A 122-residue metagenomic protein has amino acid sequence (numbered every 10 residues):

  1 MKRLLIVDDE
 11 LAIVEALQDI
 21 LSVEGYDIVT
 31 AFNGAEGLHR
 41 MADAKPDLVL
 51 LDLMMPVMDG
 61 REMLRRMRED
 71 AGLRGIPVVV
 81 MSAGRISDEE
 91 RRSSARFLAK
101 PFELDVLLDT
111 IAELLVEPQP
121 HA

Functional and structural regions predicted by a protein language model:
D8, D52: Active-site residues of response regulator receiver
L11-V29: Two-component/phosphorelay signaling modules centered on CheY-like receiver
T30-L48: Acidic, metal-coordinating helix/loop segments flanking the phosphotransfer/catalytic sites of two-component signaling
K45-D47, G72-P77: His-Asp phosphorelay/catalytic-motif detector in bacterial-type signaling
M55: Receiver (REC) domain active-site loop signature in two-component systems and cognate sites in sensor histidine kinases
M81-S82: Hydrophobic/aromatic residues positioned on beta-strands within the core alpha/beta folds
F102-L115, Q119: C-terminal output helix
